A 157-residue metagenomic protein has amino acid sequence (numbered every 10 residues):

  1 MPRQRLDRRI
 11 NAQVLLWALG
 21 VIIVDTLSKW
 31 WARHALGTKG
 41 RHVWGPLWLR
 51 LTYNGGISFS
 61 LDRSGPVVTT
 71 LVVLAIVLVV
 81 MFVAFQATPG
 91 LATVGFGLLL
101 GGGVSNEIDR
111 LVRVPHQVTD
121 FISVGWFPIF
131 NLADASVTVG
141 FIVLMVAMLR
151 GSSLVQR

Functional and structural regions predicted by a protein language model:
M1-R157: Alpha-helical transmembrane bundles and membrane-interface segments of multipass inner-membrane proteins
